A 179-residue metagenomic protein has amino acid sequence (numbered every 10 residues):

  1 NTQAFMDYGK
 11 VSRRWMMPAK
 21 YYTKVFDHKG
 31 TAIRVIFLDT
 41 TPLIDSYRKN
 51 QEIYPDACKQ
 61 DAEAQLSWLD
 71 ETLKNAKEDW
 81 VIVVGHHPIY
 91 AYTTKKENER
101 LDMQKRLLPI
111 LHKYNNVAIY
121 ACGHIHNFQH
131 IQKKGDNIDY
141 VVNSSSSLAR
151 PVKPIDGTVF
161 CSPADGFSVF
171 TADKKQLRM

Functional and structural regions predicted by a protein language model:
N1-K77, E97-N98, D102, R106-I119 (+2 more regions): Extended active-site neighborhood of metal-dependent phosphoesterases/phosphodiesterases
A76-T94: Short acidic, glycine-rich surface-loop motifs adjacent to enzyme active sites
V84-Y90, Y120-F128: Histidine-centered catalytic micro-motifs
